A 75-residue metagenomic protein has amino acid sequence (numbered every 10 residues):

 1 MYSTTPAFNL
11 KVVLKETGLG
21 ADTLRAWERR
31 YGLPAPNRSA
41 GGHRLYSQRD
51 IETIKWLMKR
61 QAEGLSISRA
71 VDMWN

Functional and structural regions predicted by a protein language model:
M1-G64: Basic helix-turn-helix/winged-helix DNA-binding cores and closely related short helical interaction motifs
K59-N75: Short amphipathic recognition helices of helix-turn-helix/homeodomain-type DNA-binding modules
